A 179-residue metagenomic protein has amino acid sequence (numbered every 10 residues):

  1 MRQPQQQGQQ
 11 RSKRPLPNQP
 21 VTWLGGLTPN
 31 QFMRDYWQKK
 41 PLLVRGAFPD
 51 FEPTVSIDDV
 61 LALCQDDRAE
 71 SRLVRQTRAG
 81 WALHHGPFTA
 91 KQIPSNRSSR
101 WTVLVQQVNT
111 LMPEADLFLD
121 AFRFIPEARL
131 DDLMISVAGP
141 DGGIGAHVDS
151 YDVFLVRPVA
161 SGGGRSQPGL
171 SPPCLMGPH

Functional and structural regions predicted by a protein language model:
R2-P4, R11-D35, D50-V55, L61-H179: Active-site region of the double-stranded beta-helix
Q38-K40: Non-catalytic, conserved peripheral segments adjacent to functional cores
